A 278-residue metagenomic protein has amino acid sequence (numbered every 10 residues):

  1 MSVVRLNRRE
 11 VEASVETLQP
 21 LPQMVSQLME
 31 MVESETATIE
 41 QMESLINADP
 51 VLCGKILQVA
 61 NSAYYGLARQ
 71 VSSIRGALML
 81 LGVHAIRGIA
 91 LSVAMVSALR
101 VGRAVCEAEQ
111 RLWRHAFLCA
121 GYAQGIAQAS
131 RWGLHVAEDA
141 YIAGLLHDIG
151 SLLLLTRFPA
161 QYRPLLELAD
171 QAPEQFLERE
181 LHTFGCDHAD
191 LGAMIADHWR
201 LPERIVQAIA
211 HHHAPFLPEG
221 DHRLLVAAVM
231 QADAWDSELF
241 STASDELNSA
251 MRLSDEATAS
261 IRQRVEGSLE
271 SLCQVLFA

Functional and structural regions predicted by a protein language model:
M1-E10, A243-A278: Terminal helices and disordered tails flanking the catalytic cores of nucleotide-processing hydrolases
M1-L166, D170-D245: Conserved alpha-helical "signature site" that marks functionally important helical segments or helix/loop junctions
